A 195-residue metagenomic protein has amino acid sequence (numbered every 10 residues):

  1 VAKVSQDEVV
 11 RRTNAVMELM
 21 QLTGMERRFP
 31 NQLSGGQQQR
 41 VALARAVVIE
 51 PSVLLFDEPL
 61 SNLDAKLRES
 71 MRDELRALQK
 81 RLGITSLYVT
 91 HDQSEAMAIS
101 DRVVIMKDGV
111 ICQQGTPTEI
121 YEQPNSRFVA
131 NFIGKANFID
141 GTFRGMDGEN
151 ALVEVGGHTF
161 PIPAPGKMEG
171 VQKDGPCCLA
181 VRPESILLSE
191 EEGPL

Functional and structural regions predicted by a protein language model:
V1-N131: ABC ATPase nucleotide-binding domains
N62, E69, G134-K135, D140 (+1 more regions): Generic structural "secondary-structure junction" signal
E122, N150-L152, G157-L195: Glycine/charge-rich catalytic "coupling/switch" loops of P-loop NTPases
Q123-L152, A180: C-terminal boundary and immediately downstream tail of ABC-type ATPase nucleotide-binding domains
